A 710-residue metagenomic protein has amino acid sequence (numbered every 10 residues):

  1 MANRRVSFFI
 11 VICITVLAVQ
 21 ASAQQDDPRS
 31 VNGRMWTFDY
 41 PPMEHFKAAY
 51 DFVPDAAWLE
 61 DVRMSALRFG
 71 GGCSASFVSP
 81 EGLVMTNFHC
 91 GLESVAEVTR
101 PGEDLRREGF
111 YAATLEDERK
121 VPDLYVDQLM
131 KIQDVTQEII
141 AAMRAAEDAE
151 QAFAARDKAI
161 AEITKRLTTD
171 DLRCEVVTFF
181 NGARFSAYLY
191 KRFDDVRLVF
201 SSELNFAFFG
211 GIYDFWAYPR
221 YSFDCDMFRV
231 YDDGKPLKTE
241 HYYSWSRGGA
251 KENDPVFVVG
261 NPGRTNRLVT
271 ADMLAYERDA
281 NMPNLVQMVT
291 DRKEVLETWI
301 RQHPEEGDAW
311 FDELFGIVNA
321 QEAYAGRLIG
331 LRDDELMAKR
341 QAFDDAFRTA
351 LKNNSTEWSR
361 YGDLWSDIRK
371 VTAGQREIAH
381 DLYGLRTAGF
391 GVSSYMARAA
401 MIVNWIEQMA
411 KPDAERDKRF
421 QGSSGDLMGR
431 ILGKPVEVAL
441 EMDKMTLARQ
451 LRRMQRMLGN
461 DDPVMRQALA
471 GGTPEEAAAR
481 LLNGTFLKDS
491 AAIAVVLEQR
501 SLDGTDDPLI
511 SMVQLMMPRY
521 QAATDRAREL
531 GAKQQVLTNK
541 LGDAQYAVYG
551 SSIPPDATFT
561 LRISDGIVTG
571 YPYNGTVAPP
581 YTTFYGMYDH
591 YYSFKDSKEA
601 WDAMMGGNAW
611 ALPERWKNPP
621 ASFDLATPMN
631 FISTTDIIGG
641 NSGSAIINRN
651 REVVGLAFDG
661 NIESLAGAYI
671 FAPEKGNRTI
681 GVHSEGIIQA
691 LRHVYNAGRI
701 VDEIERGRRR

Functional and structural regions predicted by a protein language model:
M1-F9: Bacterial N-terminal signal peptides that target proteins for export
F9-A18: Bacterial N-terminal signal peptides
V19-R710: Terminal presequence/propeptide segments associated with secretion/organelle targeting and zymogen/polyprotein
